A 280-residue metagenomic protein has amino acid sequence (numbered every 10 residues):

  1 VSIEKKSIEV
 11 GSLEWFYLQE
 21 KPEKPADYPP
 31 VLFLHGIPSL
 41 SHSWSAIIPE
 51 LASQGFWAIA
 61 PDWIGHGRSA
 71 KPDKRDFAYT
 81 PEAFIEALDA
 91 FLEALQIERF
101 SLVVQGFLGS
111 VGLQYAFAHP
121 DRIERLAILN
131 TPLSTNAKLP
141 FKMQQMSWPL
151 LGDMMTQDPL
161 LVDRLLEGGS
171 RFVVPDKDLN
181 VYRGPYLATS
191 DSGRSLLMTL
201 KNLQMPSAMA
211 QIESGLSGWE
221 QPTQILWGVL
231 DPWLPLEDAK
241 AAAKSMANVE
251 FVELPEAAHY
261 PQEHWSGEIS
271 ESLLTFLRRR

Functional and structural regions predicted by a protein language model:
G11-K21: A short loop-to-beta-strand scaffold at the N-terminal edge of the catalytic core in hydrolase folds
Q19-K21, W57-V104, E271: Active-site loop/oxyanion-hole signature of alpha/beta-hydrolase fold enzymes
E20-R68: Conserved HGGG/HGGXW glycine-rich cap/lid loop of the alpha/beta-hydrolase fold
Q105-Q114: Glycine-rich nucleophile elbow surrounding the catalytic serine of serine-hydrolase chemistry
L113, F117, E124-T156: Flexible "cap/lid" loop of the alpha/beta hydrolase fold
L160-V174, V181-L187, T199-Q204: Helix-loop "lid/cap" segments that line or gate small-molecule binding pockets
S192-K244, E253: Conserved serine/cysteine hydrolase catalytic core
V249-R280: Catalytic active-site module of serine/aspartate enzymes centered on a nucleophile-bearing elbow/loop
